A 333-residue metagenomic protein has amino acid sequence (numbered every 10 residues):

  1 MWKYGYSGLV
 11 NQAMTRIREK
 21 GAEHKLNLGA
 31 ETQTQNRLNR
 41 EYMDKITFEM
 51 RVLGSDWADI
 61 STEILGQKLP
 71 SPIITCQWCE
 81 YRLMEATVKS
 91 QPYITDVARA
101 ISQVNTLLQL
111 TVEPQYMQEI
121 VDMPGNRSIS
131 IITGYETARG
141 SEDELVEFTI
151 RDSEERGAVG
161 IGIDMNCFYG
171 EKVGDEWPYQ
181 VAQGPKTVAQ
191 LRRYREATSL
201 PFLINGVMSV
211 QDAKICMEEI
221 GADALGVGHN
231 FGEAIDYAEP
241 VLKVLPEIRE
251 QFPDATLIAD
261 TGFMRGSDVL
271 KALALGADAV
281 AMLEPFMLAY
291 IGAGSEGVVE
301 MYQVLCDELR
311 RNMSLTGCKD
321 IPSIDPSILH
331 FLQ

Functional and structural regions predicted by a protein language model:
M1-E23, A30, D212, G232-T256 (+2 more regions): Conserved active-site-proximal phosphate/metal-binding subdomains
W2-L69: An N-cap/entry alpha-helix motif that binds or orients negatively charged groups
G66-K68, A98, Q103, Q118-R127 (+2 more regions): Acidic (Asp/Glu)-rich catalytic clusters
I73, L108, S128-I131, I161 (+2 more regions): Hydrophobic/aromatic residues located in beta-strands of well-ordered beta-sheets within soluble catalytic
E80-S90: N-terminal binding-site loop/beta-alpha segment at the start of enzyme catalytic domains that lines or forms
E80-Y81, V112-M117, N166-C167: Short glycine-enriched loops at secondary-structure junctions
P92-N126, S130-A138: A gly/proline- and charged-residue-enriched helix-loop-helix capping module
R99, A138-A259, G266-A289: Alpha/beta enzyme core
